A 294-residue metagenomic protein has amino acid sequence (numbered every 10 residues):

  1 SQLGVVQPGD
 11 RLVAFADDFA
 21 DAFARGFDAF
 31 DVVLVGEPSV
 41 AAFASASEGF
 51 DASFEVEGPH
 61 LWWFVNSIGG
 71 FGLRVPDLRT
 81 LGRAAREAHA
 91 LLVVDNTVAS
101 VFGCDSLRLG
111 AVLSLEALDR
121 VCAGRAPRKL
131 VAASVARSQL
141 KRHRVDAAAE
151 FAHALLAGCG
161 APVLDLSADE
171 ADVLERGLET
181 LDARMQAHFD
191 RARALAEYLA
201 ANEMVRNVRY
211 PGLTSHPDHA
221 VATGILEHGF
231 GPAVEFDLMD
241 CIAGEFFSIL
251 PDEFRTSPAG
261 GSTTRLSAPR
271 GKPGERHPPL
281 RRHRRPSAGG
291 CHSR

Functional and structural regions predicted by a protein language model:
S1-M204: Conserved PLP-enzyme active-site core in the AAT-like
M204-C291: Conserved C-terminal alpha-helix-loop-beta "cap" of PLP-dependent enzymes that closes/shapes the active-site mouth
